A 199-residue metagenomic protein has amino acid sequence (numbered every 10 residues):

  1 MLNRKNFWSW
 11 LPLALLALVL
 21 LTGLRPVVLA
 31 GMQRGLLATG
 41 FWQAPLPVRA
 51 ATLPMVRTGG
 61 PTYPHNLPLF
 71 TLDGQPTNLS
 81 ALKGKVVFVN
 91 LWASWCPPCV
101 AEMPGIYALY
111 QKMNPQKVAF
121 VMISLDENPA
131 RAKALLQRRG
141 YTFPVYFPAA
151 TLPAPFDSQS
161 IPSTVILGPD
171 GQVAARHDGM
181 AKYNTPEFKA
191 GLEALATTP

Functional and structural regions predicted by a protein language model:
M1-T62, P199: N-terminal targeting signals for export/organelle localization
R57-V87: A short beta-strand-turn-helix
L67, L82, L91-W92, L135 (+2 more regions): Conserved hydrophobic/aromatic "anchor" residues that stabilize well-ordered secondary structure elements
K83, L91-A108: Conserved redox-active cysteine motifs that mediate thiol-disulfide chemistry, especially di-cysteine Cys-X(1-2)-Cys
V89, A119-I123: Rossmann-like NAD(H)/NADP(H) cofactor-binding core
K112-M113: Active-site-adjacent segment of SDR/Rossmann-fold oxidoreductases
V121, K133-D170, D178: Short, internal strand/loop/helix patches that form the active-site neighborhood or redox-interaction surface
I166-P199: Thiol-/selenol-based redox modules, centered on thioredoxin-like and closely related oxidoreductase domains
